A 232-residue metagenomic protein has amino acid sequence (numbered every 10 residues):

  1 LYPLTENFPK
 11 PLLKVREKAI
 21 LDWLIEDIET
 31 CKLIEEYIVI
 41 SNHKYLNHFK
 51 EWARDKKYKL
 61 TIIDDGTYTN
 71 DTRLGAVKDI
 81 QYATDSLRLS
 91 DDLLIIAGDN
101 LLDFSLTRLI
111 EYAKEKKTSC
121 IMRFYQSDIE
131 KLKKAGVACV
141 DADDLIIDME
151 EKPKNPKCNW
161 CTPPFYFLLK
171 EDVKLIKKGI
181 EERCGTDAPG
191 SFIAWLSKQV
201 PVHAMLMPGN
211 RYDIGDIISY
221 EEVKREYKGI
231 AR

Functional and structural regions predicted by a protein language model:
L1-E6, L12, P201: N-terminal nucleotide-binding beta1-loop-alpha1 segment
L13-K14, K18-I96, R108: Conserved N-terminal catalytic core of the sugar/cofactor nucleotidyltransferase
L21, A83, D99, A138 (+1 more regions): Residue-level signal for inorganic ion chemistry
I40, I63-G66, R123, K152 (+1 more regions): Conserved beta-strand termini and adjacent loop/short-helix elements that scaffold enzyme active sites in alpha/beta
N100-D103, R211: A short, conserved beta-strand element in the Rossmann-like catalytic core that flanks the donor/metal-binding loop
F104-K133: Conserved donor-nucleotide/metal-binding helix-loop-beta segment in metal-dependent transferases, i.e., the alpha-helix
I110-K114, L145-D213, I217-R232: Catalytic-core segments of class I nucleotidyltransferases/pyrophosphorylases that form NMP-activated intermediates
C139-L145: Short acidic-glycine loop/turn motifs at beta-strand connectors
